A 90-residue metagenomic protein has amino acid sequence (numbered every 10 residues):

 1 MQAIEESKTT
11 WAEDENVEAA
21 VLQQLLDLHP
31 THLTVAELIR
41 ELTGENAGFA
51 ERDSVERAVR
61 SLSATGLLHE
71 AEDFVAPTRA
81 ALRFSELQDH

Functional and structural regions predicted by a protein language model:
M1-H32, D53: Short alpha-helical segments that sit at the start of domains
S7, A81-H90: Short, amphipathic alpha-helical interaction segments positioned at domain boundaries
T31-T43: Short acidic, hydrophobic short linear motifs in intrinsically disordered regions
G48-A64: Short amphipathic alpha-helical interaction segments
S63-D73: A short, conserved structural fragment
F74-A80: Minor-groove-contacting beta-hairpin "wing" of winged helix-turn-helix DNA-binding domains
